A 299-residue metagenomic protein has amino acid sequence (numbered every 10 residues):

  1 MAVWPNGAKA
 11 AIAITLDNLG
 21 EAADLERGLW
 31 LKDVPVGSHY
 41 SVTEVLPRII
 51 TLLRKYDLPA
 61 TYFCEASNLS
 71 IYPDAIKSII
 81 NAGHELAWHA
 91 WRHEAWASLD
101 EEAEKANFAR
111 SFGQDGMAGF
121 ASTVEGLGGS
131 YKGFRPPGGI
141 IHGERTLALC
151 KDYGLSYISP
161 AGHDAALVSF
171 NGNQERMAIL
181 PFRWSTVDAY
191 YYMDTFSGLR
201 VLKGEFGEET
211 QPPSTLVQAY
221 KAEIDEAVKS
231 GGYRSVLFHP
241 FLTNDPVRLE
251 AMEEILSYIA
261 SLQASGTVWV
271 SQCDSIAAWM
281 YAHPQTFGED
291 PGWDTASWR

Functional and structural regions predicted by a protein language model:
M1-G133, G139-I179, W184-V187, S214-V236 (+1 more regions): Catalytic alpha-helical scaffold of carbohydrate-active enzymes acting on polysaccharides/glycoconjugates
I179-F206: Glycine-rich, positively charged active-site loop/lid region within alpha/beta enzyme cores that binds and organizes
E209: Intrinsically disordered, low-complexity polar regions and short flexible loop motifs
P240: Phosphate-moiety recognition in structured ligand-binding domains
